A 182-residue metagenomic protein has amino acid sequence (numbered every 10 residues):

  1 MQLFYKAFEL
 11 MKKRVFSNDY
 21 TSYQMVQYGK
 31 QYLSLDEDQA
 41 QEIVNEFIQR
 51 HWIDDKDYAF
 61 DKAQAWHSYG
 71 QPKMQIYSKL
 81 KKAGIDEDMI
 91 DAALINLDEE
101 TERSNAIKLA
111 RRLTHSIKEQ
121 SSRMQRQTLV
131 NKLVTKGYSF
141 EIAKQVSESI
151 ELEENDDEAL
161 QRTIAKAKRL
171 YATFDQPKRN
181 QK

Functional and structural regions predicted by a protein language model:
M1-K182: An alpha-helical, amphipathic repeat domain used for nucleic-acid recognition, typified by the mTERF helical solenoid
